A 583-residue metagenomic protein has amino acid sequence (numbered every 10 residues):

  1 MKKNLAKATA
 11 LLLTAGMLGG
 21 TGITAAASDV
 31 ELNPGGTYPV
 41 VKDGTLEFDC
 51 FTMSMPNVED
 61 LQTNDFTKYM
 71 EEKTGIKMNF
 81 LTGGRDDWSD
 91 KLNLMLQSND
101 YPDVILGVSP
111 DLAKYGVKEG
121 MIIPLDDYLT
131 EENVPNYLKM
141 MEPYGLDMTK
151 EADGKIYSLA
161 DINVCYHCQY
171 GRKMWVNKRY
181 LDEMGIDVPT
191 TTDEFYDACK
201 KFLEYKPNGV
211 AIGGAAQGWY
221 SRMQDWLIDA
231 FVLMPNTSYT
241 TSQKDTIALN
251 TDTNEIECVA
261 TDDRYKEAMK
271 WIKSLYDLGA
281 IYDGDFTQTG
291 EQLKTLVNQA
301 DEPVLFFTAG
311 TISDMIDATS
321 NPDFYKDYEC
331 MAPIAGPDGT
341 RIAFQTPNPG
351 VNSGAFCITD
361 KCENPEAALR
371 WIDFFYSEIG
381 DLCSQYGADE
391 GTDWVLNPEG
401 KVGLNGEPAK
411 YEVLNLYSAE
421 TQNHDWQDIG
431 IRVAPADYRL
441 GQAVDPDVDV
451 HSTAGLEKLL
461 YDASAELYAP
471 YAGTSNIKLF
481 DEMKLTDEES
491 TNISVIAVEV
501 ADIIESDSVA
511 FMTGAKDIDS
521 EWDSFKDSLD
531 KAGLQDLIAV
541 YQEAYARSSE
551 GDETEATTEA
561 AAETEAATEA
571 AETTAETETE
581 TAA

Functional and structural regions predicted by a protein language model:
M1-T9: Bacterial N-terminal signal peptides that target proteins for export
A8-A10, I23-E194, S238-I247, T251 (+2 more regions): Conserved N-terminal structural module of periplasmic/extracytoplasmic solute-binding proteins
L11-G20: Bacterial N-terminal signal peptides
N33-G36, D87-L94, S109-P110, E142-G145 (+5 more regions): Short alpha-helical segments and helix-capping/turn motifs at coil-helix boundaries
G44-F48, T74-N79, N99-D103, G120-I123 (+6 more regions): Loop/turn elements at helix/coil->beta-strand transitions in domains of secreted/extracellular proteins
M53, I379-S506: Conserved small-residue motifs centered on glycine
D126, D153-W226, L249-Q299, F356-D393 (+1 more regions): Helix-loop-helix "hinge/cap" segment bordering the ligand-binding cleft or interdomain interface
Y220-T246, K273-G441: Extracytoplasmic/periplasmic substrate-binding proteins
